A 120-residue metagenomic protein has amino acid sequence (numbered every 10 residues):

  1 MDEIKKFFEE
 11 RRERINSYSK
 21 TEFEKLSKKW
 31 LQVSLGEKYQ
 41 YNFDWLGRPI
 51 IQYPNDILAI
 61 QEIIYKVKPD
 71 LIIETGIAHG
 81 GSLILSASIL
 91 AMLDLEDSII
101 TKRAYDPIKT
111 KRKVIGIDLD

Functional and structural regions predicted by a protein language model:
M1-S27: N-terminal auxiliary segments of SAM/dcSAM-dependent transferases
R11, S19, Q40-N42, Q61 (+2 more regions): Functionally constrained cores in energy, signaling, and assembly domains
S17, T21, V33-E37, M92: A structural signal for alpha-helix termini and helix-coil/disorder junctions
E24-V67: Class I SAM-dependent methyltransferase Rossmann-like catalytic core, especially the SAM/SAH-binding loop
R48, I57-D120: S-adenosylmethionine/decaboxylated-SAM
